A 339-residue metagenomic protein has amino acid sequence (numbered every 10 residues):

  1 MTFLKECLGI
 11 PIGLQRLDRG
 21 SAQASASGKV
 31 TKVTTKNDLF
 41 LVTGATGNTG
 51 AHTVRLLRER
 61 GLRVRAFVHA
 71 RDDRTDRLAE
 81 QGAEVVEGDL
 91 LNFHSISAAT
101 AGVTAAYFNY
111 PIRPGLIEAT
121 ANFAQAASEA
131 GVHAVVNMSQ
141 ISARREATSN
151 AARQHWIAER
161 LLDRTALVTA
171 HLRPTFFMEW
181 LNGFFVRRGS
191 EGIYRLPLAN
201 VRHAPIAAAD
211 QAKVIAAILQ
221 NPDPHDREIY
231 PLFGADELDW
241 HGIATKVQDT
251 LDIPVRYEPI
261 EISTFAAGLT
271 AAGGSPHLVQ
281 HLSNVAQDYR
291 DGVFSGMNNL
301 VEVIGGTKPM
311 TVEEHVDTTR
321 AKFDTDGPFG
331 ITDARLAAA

Functional and structural regions predicted by a protein language model:
T2-A24, T34-R77, L91-H94, A98-V103 (+8 more regions): Oxidoreductase cofactor-interface core, primarily capturing Rossmann-like NAD(P)-dependent enzymes
E80: Acyl-donor (CoA/ACP) binding surface of acyl/acetyltransferases
A83-E84, T169: Short, conserved active-site loop motifs that form the nucleotide-linked donor/cofactor pocket
G88: Cofactor-binding loops of NAD(P)H-dependent oxidoreductases, dominated by short-chain dehydrogenase/reductases
F294-E302: Short helix/strand-capping connector loops at secondary-structure junctions
L300, K308-A339: Amphipathic terminal alpha-helices
